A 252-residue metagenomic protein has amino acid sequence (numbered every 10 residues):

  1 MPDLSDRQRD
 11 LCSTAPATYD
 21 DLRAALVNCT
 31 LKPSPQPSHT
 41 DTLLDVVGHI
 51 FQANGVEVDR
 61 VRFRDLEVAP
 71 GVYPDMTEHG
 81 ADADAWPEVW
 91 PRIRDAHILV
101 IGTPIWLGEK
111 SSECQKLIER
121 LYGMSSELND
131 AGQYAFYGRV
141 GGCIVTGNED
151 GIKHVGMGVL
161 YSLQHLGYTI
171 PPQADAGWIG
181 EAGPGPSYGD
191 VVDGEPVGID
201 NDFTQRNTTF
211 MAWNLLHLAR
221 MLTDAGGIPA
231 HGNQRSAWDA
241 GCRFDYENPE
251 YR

Functional and structural regions predicted by a protein language model:
M1-A131, G194, G198-R252: N-terminal beta1-alpha1-beta2 submodule of the flavodoxin-like/Rossmannoid cofactor-binding fold
S38, D130-G185, F203-R206: Short, glycine-/small-residue-rich phosphate/pyrophosphate-handling segment
E67-V72, E181-V191: Short acidic/His/Gly/Ser-rich catalytic and metal-binding motifs that mark active-site loops of diverse hydrolases
